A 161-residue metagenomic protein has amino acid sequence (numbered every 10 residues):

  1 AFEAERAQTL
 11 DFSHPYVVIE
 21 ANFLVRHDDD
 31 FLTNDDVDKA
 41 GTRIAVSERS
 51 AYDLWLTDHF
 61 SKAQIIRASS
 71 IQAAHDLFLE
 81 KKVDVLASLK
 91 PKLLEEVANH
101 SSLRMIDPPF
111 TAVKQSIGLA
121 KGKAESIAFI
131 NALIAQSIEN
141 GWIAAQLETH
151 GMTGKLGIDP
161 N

Functional and structural regions predicted by a protein language model:
A1, I66, D84-L89, R104-I106: Paired acidic/hydrophobic, glycine-rich loop segments that form the ligand-binding mouth/hinge of periplasmic-binding
A1-D38, S101-F110: Acidic, polar ligand-binding/catalytic clefts
A1-E3, H27, E48-S50, S70-I71 (+2 more regions): Beta->alpha turn/N-cap motifs
T9-D11, D35, D58-H59, I71-A87 (+2 more regions): Short helices/loops that flank or line small-molecule/ion binding pockets
N22-F31, K114-A132: A bilobed periplasmic-binding-protein/Venus flytrap-type ligand-binding module shared by bacterial periplasmic
D30-L32, I66-D76, V113: Short helix-initiation/N-cap motifs at beta->coil->alpha
D35-Y52, Q64-I65: Short loop->beta-strand "edge-of-pocket" segments that line small-molecule binding or catalytic clefts across diverse
A51-A68, R104-I106, A135-N161: Ligand-binding clefts/hinges and TM-proximal coupling segments of bilobed small-molecule sensing domains
